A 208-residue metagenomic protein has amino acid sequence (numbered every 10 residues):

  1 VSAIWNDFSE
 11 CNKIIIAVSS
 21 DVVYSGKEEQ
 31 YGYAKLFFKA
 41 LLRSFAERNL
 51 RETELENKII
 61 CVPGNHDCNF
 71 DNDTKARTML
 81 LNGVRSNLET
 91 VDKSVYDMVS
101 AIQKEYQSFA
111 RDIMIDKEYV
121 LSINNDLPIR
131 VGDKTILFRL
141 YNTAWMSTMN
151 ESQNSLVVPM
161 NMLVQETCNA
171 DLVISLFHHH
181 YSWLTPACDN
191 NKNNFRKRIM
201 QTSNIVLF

Functional and structural regions predicted by a protein language model:
V1-K39, F45-K58, N69-F70, Q165-N169: N-terminal active-site segment of His-dependent metallophosphoesterases
N6-K13, N125-F208: His/acidic metal-ligating clusters that form di-metal
S19-S20, P63-G64, F177, F208: Active-site flanking residues adjacent to catalytic metal/cofactor-binding acidic residues
E29-Y31, T74-A76, A187-C188: Short coil/turn segments at secondary-structure boundaries
K35-N154, K197, Q201: Extended active-site neighborhood of metal-dependent phosphoesterases/phosphodiesterases
